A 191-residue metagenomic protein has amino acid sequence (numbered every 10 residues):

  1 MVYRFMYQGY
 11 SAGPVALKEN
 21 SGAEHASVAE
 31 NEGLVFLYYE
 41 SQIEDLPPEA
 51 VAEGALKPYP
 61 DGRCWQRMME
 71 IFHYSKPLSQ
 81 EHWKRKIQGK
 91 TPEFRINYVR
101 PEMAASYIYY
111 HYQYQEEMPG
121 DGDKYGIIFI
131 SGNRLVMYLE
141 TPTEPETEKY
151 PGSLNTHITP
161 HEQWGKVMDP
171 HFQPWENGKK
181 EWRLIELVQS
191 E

Functional and structural regions predicted by a protein language model:
M1-G13, K86-A105: Short glycine-/aliphatic-rich beta-strand segments at the starts of folded cytosolic domains
Q8-A12, Y38-I43, N97-P101, Y138-T143: Short beta-strand-to-loop capping motifs
G9-E24, M103-K124: Short amphipathic alpha-helical segments
N20-A26, S41-M69, D121-K124, P142-R183: An amphipathic, aromatic/His-enriched active-site/gating alpha helix that lines ligand/cofactor pockets
S27-N31, G126-S131: Short beta-strand
G62-Y98: Surface-exposed beta-loop interaction hotspot
